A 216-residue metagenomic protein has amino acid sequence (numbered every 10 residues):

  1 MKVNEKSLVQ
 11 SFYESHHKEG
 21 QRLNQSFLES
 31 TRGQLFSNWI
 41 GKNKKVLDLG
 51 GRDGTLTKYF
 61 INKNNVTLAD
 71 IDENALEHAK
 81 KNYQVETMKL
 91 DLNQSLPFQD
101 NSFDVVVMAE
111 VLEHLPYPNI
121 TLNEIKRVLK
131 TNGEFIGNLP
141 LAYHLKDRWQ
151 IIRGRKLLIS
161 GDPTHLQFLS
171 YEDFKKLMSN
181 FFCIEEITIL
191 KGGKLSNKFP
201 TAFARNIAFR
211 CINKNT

Functional and structural regions predicted by a protein language model:
M1-Q99, V105, L122, G137 (+5 more regions): Conserved N-terminal segment of class I S-adenosyl-L-methionine
L56, E113, A142: Active-site beta-alpha loop architecture of Rossmann-like, nucleotide-cofactor-dependent enzymes
L96, N132, Y143-L145: Feature marks short, surface-exposed loop/turn motifs that line or immediately flank catalytic pockets and channel
M108-V111: A short beta-strand submotif of the Rossmann-like class I SAM-dependent methyltransferase core that lines
E113-P116, L169: Residue-level signal for the nucleotide or nucleotide-sugar donor/cofactor binding architecture
P116-I120, D147: Short N-terminal helix/helix-N-cap motif within the alpha/beta-hydrolase-1
N119-T131: A short glycine-rich, Lys/Arg-flanked "PGG" loop and its adjoining helix->strand segment in the class I
I136-L158: Conserved class I S-adenosyl-L-methionine
